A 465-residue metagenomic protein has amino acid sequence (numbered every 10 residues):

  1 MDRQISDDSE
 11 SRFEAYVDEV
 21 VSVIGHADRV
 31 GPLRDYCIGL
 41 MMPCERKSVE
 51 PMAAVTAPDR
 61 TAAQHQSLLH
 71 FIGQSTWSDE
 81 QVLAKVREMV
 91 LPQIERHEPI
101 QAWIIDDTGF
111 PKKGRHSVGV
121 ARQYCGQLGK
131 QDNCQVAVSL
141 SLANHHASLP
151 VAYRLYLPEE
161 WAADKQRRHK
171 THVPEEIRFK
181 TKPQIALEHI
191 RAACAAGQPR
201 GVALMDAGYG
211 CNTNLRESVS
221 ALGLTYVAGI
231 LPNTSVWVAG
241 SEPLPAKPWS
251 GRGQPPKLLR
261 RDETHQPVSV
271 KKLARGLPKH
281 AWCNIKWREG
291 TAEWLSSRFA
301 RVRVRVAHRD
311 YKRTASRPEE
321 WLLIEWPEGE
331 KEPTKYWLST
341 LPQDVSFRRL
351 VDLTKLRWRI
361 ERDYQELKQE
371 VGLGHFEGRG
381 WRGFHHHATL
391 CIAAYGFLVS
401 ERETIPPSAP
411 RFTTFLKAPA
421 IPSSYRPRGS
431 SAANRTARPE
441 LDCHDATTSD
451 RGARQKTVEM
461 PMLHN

Functional and structural regions predicted by a protein language model:
D2-L204, G208-S235, E242, W249-K271 (+1 more regions): Conserved, well-structured functional cores that handle cations and Mg-NTP chemistry
S11, H146-T171, E175-F179, V227-L231 (+6 more regions): An anionic, glycine-rich sequence signature occurring as long contiguous blocks
R115, Y364-V371: Active-site-adjacent bridging/hinge elements
N214, S339, F347-T354, Q369-H386 (+1 more regions): Short, solvent-exposed helix-loop connector elements
K355, R359, K368, G372 (+2 more regions): Hydrophobic alpha-helix feature that most strongly marks membrane-spanning transmembrane helices and their immediate
E361, A393: Hydrophobic, well-ordered secondary-structure elements that form the walls of internal hydrophobic environments
L398-R428: Conserved nucleotidyltransferase catalytic core and NTase-mimicking acidic/glycine-rich helix/loop elements in nucleic
